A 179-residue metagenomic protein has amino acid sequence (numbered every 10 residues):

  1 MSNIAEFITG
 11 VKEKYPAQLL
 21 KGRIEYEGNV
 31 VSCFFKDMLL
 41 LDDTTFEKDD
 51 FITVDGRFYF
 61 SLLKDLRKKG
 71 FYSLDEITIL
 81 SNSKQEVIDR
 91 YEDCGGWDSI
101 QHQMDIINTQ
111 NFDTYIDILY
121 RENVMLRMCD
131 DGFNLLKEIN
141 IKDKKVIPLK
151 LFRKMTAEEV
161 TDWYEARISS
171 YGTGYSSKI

Functional and structural regions predicted by a protein language model:
S2-V124: Noncatalytic partner-interaction/assembly domains of nucleic-acid and motor enzyme complexes, especially the accessory
F60-L62, F152-K154, I179: Solvent-exposed, well-ordered amphipathic alpha-helical segments that flank/support binding or catalytic loops
D65, S83-D89, E122, L135-E138 (+3 more regions): A short structural micro-motif
G96-I106, N134, V146-K154: Basic, alpha-helical nucleic-acid-binding regions used in initiation and control of genome expression
T109-F112, R121-M128, N134-K144: Alpha-helix capping at helix-to-loop junctions
M128-D130, E138-Y171: Non-catalytic interaction/clamp surfaces of large macromolecular machines
S169-I179: The Walker A/P-loop phosphate-binding site
